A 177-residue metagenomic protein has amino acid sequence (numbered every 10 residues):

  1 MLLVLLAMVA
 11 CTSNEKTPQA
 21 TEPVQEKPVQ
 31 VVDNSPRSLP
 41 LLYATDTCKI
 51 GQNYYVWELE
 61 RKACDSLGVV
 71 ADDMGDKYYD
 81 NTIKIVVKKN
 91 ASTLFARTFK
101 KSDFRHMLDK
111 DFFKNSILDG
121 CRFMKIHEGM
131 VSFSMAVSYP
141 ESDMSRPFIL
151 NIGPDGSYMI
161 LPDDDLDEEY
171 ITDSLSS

Functional and structural regions predicted by a protein language model:
M1-V4: Sec-dependent signal peptide recognition, specifically the positively charged N-region followed immediately by
A7-A10: C-terminal motif of bacterial Sec signal peptides marking the signal peptidase cleavage site
T12-V31: Short, low-complexity, disordered segments immediately C-terminal to signal peptides in bacterial exported proteins
V29-F123: Surface-exposed acidic loop/strand-edge motifs in secreted or periplasmic proteins that form small linear binding
N81-V87, F148-D155: Beta-propeller blade signature
F95-A96, F133, M159-P162: Short hydrophobic/aromatic-rich beta-strand segments that constitute the beta-sheet cores of beta-sandwich/beta-barrel
M107-P147, G153: Acidic, glycine-rich flexible loop segments
G156-S176: Short, low-complexity, Pro/Ser/Thr/Gly-rich segments in the mature regions of secreted, periplasmic
